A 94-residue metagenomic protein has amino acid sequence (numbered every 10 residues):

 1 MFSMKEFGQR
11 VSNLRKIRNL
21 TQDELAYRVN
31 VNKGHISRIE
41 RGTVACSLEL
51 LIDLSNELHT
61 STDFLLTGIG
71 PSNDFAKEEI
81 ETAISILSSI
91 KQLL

Functional and structural regions predicted by a protein language model:
M1-I17: A short, Lys/Arg-rich alpha-helix, primarily the initiator
S12, D23, I52: Residues within the helices of the helix-turn-helix
K16, N30, R41-T43, G70: Residue-level detection of the helix-turn-helix DNA-binding "recognition helix"
K16, Y27, N56: Alpha-helical residues within the helix-turn-helix
N19-R38: Short alpha-helical DNA-recognition segment
N30, E49-F64: DNA major-groove recognition helix of helix-turn-helix/homeodomain DNA-binding modules
T67-L94: Short, charged recognition helix plus adjacent turn of helix-turn-helix-like nucleic-acid-binding domains
